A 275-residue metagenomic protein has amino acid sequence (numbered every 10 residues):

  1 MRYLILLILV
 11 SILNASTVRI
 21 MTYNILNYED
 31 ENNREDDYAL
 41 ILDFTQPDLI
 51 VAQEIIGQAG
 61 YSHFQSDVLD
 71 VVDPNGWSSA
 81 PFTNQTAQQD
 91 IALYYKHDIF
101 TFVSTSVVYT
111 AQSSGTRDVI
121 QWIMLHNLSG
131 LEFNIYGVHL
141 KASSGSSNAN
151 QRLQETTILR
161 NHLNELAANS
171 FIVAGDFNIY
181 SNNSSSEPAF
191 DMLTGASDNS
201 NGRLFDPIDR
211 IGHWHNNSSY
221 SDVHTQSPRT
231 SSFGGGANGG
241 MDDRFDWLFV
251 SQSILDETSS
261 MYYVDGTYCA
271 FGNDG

Functional and structural regions predicted by a protein language model:
Y3-N14: Sec-dependent N-terminal signal peptides
S16-G275: Divalent cation-coordinating acidic motifs and surrounding scaffolds that mediate Ca2+/Mg2+/Mn2+/Zn2+-dependent binding
